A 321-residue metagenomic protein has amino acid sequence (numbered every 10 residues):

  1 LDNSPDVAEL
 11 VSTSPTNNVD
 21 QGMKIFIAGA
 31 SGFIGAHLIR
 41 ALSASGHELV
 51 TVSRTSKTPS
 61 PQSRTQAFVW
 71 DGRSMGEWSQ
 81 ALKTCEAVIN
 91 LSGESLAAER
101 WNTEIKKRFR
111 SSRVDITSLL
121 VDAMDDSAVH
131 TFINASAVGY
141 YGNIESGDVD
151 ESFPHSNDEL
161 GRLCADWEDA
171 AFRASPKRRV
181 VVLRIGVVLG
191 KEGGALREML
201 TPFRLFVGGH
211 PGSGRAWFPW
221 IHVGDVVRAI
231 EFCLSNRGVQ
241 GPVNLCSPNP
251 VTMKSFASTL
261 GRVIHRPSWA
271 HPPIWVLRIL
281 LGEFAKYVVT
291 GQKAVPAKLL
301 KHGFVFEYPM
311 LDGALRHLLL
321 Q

Functional and structural regions predicted by a protein language model:
I25-S45: N-terminal Rossmann NAD(P)H-binding glycine-rich loop of SDR-like oxidoreductase domains
P61, T65-L119: NAD(P)H-binding glycine-rich loop region in Rossmannoid oxidoreductase-like domains and their noncatalytic homologs
R108, S118-D158: Conserved Rossmann-fold NAD(P)-dependent oxidoreductase catalytic core, especially the SDR/UDP-sugar
S136, D169-K191: Conserved beta-loop-beta element that borders a ligand/cofactor-binding pocket
A165, K177, L189-E198, C233-V243: Glycine/proline-rich active-site loop of Rossmann-fold NAD(P)-dependent oxidoreductases
F172, L200-G209, A216-P250: Alpha-helical substrate-binding/gating segment
N236-E283, R316-Q321: Mid/C-terminal beta-alpha module of Rossmann-like enzyme folds, strongest in SDR-family dehydrogenases/epimerases
K286-Q321: C-terminal amphipathic/interface module of NAD(P)-dependent oxidoreductases and related NAD-binding regulators
